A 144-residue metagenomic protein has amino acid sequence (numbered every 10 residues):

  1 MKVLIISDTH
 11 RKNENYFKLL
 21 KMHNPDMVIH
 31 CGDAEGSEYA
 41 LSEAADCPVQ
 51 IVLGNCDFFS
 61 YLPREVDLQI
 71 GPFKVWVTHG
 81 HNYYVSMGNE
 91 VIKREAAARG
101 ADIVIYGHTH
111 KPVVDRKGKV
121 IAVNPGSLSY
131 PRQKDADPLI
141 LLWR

Functional and structural regions predicted by a protein language model:
M1-C47, D57-R64, D135-L139: N-terminal active-site segment of His-dependent metallophosphoesterases
K2, N15-K18, M22, R64 (+3 more regions): Binuclear metal-dependent phosphoesterase catalytic core
I5-S7, M27-G32, Q50-N55, W76-H79 (+2 more regions): Active-site neighborhood of phospho(di)ester-bond hydrolases with catalytic His/Asp-centered motifs
H10-E14, E35-Y39, C56-Y61, Y83-M87 (+2 more regions): Active-site environment of divalent metal-dependent phosphoester hydrolases
H30, Q69-I70, R116, R144: Generic beta-strand structural signal
S42-Q50, K117-S129: Short acidic, glycine/proline-enriched helix-loop-strand junctions
P48-E90, R99: Helix-adjacent hinge/juxtasegments
N89-K93, A98-D102, T109: Active-site/ligand-binding-proximal alpha/beta "capping" segment
